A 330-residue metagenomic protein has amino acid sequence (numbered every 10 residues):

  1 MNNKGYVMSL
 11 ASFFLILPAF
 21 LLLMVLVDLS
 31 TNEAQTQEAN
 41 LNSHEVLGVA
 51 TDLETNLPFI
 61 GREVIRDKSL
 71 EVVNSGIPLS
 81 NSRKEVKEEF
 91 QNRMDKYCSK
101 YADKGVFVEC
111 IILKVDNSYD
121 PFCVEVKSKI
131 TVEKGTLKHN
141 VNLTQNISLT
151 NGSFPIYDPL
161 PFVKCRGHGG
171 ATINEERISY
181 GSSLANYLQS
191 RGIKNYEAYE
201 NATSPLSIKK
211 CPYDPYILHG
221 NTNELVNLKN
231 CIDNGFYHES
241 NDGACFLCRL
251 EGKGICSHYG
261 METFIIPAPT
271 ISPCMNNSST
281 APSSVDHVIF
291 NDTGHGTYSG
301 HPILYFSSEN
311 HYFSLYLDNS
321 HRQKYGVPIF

Functional and structural regions predicted by a protein language model:
M1-I16: Glycine-centered recognition micro-motifs in short, flexible terminal segments and loops
F13-V25: Alpha-helical hydrophobic helix detector
L23-F330: Long, compositionally biased, intrinsically disordered regions
